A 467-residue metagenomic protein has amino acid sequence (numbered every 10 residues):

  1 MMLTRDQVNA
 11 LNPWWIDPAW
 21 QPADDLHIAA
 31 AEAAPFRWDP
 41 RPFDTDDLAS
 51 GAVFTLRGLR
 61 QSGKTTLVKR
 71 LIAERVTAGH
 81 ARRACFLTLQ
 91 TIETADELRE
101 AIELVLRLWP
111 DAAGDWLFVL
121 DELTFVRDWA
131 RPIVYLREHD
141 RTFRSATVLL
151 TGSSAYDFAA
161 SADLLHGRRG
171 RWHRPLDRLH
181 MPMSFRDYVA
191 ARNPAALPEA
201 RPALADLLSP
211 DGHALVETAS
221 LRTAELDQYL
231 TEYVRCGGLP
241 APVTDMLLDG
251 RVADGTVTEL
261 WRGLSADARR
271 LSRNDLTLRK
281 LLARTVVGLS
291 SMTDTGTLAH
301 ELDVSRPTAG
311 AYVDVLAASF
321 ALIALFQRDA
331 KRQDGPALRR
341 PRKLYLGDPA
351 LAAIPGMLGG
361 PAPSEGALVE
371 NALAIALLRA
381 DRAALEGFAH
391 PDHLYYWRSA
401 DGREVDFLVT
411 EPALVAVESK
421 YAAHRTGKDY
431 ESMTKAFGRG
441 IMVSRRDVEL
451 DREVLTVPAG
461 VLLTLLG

Functional and structural regions predicted by a protein language model:
M1-D47: N-terminal pre-Walker A segment at the start of P-loop NTPase domains
K64: Conserved lysine of the Walker
L67: Hydrophobic positions on the alpha1 helix immediately C-terminal to the Walker A/P-loop
R83-A113: Short glycine-rich substrate-engagement loop in P-loop NTPases that contacts/grips substrate
P110-I133, D294: Conserved P-loop NTPase "ATPase switch" module shared by AAA+ and STAND
H139-L165, L316: Sensor-1/coupling segment of RecA-like P-loop NTPase cores
F158-L282: Interdomain motor-coupling "hinge/lid" segment immediately C-terminal to the ATP-binding subdomain of NTP-driven enzymes
V243-E404, V409: Accessory nucleic acid-recognition modules appended to NTPase machines
